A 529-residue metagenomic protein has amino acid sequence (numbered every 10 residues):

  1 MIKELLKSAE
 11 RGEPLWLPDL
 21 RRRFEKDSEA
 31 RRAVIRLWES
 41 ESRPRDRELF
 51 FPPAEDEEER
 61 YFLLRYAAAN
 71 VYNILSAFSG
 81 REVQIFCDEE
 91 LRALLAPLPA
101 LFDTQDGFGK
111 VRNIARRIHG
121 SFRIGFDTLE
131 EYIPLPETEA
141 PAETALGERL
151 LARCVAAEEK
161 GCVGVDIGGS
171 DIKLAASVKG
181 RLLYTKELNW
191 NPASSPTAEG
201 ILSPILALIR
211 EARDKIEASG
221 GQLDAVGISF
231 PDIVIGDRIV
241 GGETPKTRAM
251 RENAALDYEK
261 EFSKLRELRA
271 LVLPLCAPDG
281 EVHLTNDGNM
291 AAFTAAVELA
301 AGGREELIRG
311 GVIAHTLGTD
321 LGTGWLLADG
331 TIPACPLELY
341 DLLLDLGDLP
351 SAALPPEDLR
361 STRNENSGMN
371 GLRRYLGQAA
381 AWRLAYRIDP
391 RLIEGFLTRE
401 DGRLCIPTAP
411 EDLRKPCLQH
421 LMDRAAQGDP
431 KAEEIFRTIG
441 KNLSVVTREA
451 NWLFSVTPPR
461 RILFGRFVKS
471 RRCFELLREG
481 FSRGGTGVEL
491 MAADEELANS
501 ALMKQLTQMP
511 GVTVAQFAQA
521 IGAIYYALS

Functional and structural regions predicted by a protein language model:
M1-N189, S194-D224, I233, A277 (+1 more regions): ATP-binding/phosphotransfer module of carbohydrate and carboxylate kinases, centering on a glycine-rich
G227, D237-R360, N364-N370, F517-S529: Phosphate-binding/catalytic loop of phosphoryl-transfer enzymes
